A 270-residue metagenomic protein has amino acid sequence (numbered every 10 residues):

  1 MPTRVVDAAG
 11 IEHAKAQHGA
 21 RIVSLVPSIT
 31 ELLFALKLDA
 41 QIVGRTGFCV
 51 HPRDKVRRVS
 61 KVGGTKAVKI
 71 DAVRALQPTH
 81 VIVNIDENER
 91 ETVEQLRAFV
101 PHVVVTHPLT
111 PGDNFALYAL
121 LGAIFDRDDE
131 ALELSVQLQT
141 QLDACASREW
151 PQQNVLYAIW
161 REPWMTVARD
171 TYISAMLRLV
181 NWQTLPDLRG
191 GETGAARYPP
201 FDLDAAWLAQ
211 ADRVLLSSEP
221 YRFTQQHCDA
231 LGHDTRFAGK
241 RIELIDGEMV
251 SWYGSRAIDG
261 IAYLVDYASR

Functional and structural regions predicted by a protein language model:
M1-R270: N-terminal ligand-binding lobe of clamshell/alpha-beta domains
